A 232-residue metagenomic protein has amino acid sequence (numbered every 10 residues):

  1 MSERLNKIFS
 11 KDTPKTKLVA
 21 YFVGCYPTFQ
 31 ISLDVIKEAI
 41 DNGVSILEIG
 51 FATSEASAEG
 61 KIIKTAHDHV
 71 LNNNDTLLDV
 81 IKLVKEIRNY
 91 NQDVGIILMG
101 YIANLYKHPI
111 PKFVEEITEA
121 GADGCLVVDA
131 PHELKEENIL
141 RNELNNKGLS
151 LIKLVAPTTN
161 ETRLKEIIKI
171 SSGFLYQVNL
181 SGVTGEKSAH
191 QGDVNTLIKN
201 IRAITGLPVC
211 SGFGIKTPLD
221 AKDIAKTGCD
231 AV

Functional and structural regions predicted by a protein language model:
M1-K11, F29, T53-T65, L71-I87 (+5 more regions): Active-site-adjacent beta->alpha loops and helix N-cap segments on the catalytic face of soluble alpha/beta enzymes
S10-T13, D41, V84-N91, T118 (+3 more regions): Acidic (Asp/Glu)-rich catalytic clusters
K15-I49, T53-A56, G60, N73-N74 (+3 more regions): N-terminal capping/small domains of soluble enzymes
L18-F22, L47-I49, I96-G100, C125-V127 (+4 more regions): Hydrophobic faces of well-ordered beta-strands that scaffold small-molecule active sites in alpha/beta enzyme cores
F29-I40, K112, T159-I170, S211 (+1 more regions): Catalytic cores of alpha/beta
N42, K82-I96, A120, I201-L207: A structural motif corresponding to the C-terminal end of an alpha-helix and its immediate exit/capping segment
V44-A56, D123-L134, L175-E186, G214 (+1 more regions): Glycine-rich phosphate-binding active-site loops on the catalytic face of alpha/beta enzymes
I97-A130: Glycine/proline-rich, positively charged, aromatic-decorated active-site loop/lid region on the catalytic face
